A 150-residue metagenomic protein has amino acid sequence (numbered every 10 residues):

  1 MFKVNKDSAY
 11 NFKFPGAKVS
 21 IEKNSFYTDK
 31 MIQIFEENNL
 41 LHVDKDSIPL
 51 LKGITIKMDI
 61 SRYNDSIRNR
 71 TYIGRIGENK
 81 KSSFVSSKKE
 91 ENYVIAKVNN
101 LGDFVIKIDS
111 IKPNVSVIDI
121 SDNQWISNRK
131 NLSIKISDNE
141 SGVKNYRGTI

Functional and structural regions predicted by a protein language model:
V4-D29: Predominantly extracellular/luminal regions of secreted and cell-surface proteins, especially disulfide-bonded
Y10, S110-S116: Proline-centered linker/hinge motifs at extracellular inter-domain junctions
S20-E22, T55-S61, N131-N139: Short edge beta-strand/loop segments characteristic of extracellular beta-sandwich folds
T28-I76, W125: Proteolytic processing hotspots in large secreted/extracellular or virion-associated proteins and select intracellular
S66-N69, S137-I150: Solvent-exposed loop/turn segments flanking beta-strands in beta-repeat/beta-sandwich domains
G74-E90: Solvent-exposed beta-strand/loop surfaces of large extracellular or lumenal domains
Y93-K112: C-terminal beta-strand-rich structural cap/linker in extracellular carbohydrate-active enzymes
V117-N123: Short, solvent-exposed loop/edge segments of extracellular or virion-exposed proteins
